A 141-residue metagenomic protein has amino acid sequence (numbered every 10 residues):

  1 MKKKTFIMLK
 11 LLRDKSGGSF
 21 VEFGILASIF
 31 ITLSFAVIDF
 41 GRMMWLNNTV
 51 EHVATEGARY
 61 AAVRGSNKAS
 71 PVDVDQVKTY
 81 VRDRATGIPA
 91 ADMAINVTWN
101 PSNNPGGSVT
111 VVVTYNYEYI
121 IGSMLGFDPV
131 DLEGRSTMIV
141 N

Functional and structural regions predicted by a protein language model:
K2, H52-N141: Short, conserved structural patches
K2-K78: Alpha-helical assembly-interface signal, strongest on the long, hydrophobic N-terminal helix that forms
